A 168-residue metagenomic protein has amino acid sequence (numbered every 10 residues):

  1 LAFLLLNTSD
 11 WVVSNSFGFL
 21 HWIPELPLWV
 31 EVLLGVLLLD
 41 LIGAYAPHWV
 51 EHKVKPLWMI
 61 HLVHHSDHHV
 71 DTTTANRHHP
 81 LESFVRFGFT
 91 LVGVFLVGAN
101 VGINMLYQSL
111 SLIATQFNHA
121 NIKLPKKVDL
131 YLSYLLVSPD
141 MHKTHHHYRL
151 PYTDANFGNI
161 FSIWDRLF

Functional and structural regions predicted by a protein language model:
A2-S14, L20-F168: Membrane-embedded catalytic scaffold of the fatty acid hydroxylase/desaturase
